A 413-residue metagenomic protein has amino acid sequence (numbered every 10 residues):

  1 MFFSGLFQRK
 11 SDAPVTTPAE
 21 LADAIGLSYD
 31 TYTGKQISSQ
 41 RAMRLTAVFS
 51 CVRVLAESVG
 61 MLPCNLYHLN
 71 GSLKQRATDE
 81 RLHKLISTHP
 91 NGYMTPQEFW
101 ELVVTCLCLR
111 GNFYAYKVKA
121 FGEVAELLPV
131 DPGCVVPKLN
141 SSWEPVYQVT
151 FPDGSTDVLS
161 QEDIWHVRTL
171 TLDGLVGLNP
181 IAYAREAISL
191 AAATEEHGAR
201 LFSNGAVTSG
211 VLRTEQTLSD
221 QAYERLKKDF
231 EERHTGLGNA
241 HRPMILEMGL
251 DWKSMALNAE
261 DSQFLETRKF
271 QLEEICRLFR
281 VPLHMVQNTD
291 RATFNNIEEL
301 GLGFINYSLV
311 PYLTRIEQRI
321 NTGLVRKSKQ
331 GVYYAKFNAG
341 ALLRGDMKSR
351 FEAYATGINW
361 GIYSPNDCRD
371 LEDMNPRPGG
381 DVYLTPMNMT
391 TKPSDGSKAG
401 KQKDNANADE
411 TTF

Functional and structural regions predicted by a protein language model:
M1-F264, R268-F270, E274-R277, V281-H284 (+4 more regions): Structured, contiguous alpha/beta core segments that scaffold functional sites
E196, A335-G340: A ubiquitous short alpha-helical element
T208, A222, L226-F230, Q271 (+6 more regions): General structural feature for long, well-ordered alpha-helical segments within catalytic domains of soluble enzymes
L226, F264-T267, Q271, L278 (+4 more regions): Domain-core detector
I297-E298: Small-residue-rich helix-loop
G301-Y334, Y383-F413: Long, compositionally biased
G331, A339-G345, F351, G357: Non-transmembrane, aqueous-exposed alpha-helical and coiled segments at domain scale
